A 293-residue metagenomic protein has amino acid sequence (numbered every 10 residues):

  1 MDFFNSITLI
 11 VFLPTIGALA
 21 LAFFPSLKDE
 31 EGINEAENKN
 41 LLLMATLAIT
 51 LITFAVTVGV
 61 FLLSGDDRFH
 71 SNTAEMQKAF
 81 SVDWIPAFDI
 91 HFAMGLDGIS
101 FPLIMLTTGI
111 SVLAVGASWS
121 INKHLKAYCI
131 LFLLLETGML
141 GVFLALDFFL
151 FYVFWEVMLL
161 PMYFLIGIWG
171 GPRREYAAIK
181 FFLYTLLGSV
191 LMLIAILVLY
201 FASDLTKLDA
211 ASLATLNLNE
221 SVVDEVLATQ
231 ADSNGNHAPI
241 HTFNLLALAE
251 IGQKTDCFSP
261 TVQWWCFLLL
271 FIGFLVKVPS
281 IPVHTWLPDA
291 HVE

Functional and structural regions predicted by a protein language model:
M1-S6, L21-G116, K123-I130, D209-K254: Transmembrane helix-loop-helix hairpins at membrane boundaries of multipass inner-membrane proteins
S6-L13: C-terminal regulatory domains involved in ligand/effector binding and gene-expression control
P14, D97, D147-L165, F181 (+1 more regions): Functional transmembrane alpha-helices
G17-A20, I49, L103, I110 (+6 more regions): Hydrophobic residues within membrane-embedded alpha-helical segments of Major Facilitator Superfamily
A18-G32, S111-N122, F164-R173, V278-H291: C-terminal ends of transmembrane helices
A18-P25, T57-S64, A114-S118, M139-F143 (+2 more regions): Structural signal for membrane-spanning alpha-helices in multi-pass inner-membrane proteins, emphasizing helix cores
K28-D29, A36-L42, A127-L134, G138-V262: Alpha-helical multi-pass transmembrane bundles of energy-transducing inner-membrane proteins
L227-A238, A247-I251, W264-E293: Short helix-boundary/re-entrant hairpin motifs in multi-pass inner-membrane proteins
